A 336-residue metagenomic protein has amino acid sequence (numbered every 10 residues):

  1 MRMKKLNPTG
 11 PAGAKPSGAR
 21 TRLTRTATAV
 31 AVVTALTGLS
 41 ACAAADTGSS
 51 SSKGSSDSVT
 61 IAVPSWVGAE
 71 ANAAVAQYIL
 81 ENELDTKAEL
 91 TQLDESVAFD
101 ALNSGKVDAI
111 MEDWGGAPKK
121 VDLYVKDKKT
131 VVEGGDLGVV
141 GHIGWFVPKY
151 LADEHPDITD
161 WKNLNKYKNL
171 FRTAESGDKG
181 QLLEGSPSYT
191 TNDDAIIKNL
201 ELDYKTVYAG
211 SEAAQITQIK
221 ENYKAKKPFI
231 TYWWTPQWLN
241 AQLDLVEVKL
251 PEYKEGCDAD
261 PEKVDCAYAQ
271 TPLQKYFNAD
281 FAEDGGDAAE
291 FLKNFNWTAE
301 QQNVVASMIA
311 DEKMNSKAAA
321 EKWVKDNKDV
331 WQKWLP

Functional and structural regions predicted by a protein language model:
T37-A41: C-terminal motif of bacterial Sec signal peptides marking the signal peptidase cleavage site
A43-D46: Bacterial signal peptide processing site
G54-G68, T86-T91, K179-L183, L292: Short, well-ordered beta-strand elements
V67-T86, I197: Short, polar/charged alpha-helical segment
G68, Y189-K205, A209-K226, D287 (+1 more regions): An extracytoplasmic/periplasmic, membrane-proximal ligand-sensing/linker region
A101, V107-E112, Q181-A259: Ligand-binding pocket segment of bilobal, Venus flytrap-like solute-binding proteins
T130-L182: A conserved helix-loop-strand patch within extracytoplasmic ligand-binding domains of the periplasmic binding
I143-D153, Q270-D284, S307-M308: A bilobed periplasmic-binding-protein/Venus flytrap-type ligand-binding module shared by bacterial periplasmic
